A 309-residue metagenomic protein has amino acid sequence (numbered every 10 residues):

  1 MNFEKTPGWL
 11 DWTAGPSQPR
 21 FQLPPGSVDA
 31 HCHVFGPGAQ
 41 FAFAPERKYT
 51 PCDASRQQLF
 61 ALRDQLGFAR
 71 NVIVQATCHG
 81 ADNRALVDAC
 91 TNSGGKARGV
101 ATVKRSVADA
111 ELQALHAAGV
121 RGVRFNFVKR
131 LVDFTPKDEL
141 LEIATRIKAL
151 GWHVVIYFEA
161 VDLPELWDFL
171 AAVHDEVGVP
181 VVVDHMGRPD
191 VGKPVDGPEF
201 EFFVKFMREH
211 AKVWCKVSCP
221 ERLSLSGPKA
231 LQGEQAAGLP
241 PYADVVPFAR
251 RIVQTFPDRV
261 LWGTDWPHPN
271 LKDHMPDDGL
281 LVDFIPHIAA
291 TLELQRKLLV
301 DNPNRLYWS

Functional and structural regions predicted by a protein language model:
M1-G26, D53-R70, R250-R251, F256-L261 (+1 more regions): Mid-to-C-terminal alpha-helical segments outside catalytic/metal-binding sites
F3-T6, P136-W262: Catalytic pocket-lining loop regions of alpha/beta-barrel enzymes, especially the amidohydrolase/enolase/GH5 lineages
P24-F41: Short, solvent-exposed beta-strand-terminating loops
V28-C32, N71-V74, A97-A101, R121-F125 (+4 more regions): Hydrophobic faces of well-ordered beta-strands that scaffold small-molecule active sites in alpha/beta enzyme cores
H31, R63, L86, L115 (+7 more regions): Conserved, mostly hydrophobic/aromatic
H33, A76-T77, T102-S106, N126-R130 (+4 more regions): Active-site beta-loop-alpha junctions enriched in small/polar residues
A44-G80, K96-T102, V120-V128, W152-V154: Divalent metal-dependent hydrolysis catalytic cores, especially in the metallo-beta-lactamase
D53-L62, S106-L115, P136-L140, E199-F200: Short, acidic/polar
